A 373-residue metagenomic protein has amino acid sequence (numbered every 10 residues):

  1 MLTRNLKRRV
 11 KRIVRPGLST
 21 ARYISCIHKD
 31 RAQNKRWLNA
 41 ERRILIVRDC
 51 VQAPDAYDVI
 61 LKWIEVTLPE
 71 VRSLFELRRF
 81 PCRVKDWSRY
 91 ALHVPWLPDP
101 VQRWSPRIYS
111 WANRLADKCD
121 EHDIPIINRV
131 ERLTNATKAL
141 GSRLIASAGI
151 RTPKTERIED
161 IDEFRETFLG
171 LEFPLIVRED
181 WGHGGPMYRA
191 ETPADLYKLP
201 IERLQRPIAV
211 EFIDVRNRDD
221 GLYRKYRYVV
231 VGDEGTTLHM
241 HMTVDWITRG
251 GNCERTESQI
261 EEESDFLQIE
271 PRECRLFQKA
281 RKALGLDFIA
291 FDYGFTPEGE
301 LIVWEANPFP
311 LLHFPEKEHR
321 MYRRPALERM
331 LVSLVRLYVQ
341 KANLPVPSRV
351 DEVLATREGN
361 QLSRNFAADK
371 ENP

Functional and structural regions predicted by a protein language model:
M1-A32, R36-E41, A355-P373: Non-catalytic N-terminal targeting/anchoring module and adjacent flexible stem/linker that precedes the structured
L2, R9, I13-P16, A21 (+3 more regions): Active-site nucleotide/adenylate-binding loops and adjacent lid/helix of ATP-dependent enzymes
C50-T155, E163-R165: Conserved N-proximal alpha/beta basic substrate-recognition cap immediately N-terminal to, or forming the N-lobe
A53, P100-S110, R218-L222, F314-Y322: Short, flexible/disordered intra-domain loops and linkers
R189-K279: Phosphate-binding site of ATP-dependent enzymes
I208, T236, I289, I302-E305: Protein kinase-like catalytic core scaffold
K282, L286, F295-P373: C-terminal active-site "lid" helix and adjoining low-complexity regulatory extension at the edge of ATP-using catalytic
F291-Y293: Hydrophobic residue at the +6 position relative to the catalytic HRD Asp in the kinase catalytic loop
